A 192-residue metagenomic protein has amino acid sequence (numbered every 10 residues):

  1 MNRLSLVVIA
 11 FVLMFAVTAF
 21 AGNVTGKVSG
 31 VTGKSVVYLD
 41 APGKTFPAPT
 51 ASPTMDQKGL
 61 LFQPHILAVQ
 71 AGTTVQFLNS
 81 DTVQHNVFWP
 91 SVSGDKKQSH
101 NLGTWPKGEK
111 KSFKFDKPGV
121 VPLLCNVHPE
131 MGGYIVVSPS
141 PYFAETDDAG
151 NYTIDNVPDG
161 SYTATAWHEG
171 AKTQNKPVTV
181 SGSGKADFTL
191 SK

Functional and structural regions predicted by a protein language model:
M1-L6: Positively charged n-region of N-terminal signal peptides that target proteins for export
V7-A16: Bacterial N-terminal signal peptides
F20-K192: Extracytoplasmic copper-binding redox domains, predominantly the cupredoxin/blue-copper superfamily
